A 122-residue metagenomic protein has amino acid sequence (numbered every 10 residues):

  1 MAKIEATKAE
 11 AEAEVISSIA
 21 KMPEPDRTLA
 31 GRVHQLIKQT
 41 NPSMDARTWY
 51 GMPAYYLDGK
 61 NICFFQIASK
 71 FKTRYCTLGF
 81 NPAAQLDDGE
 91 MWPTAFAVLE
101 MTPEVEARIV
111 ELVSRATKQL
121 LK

Functional and structural regions predicted by a protein language model:
M1-K122: Charge-dense, helix-prone N-terminal extensions
